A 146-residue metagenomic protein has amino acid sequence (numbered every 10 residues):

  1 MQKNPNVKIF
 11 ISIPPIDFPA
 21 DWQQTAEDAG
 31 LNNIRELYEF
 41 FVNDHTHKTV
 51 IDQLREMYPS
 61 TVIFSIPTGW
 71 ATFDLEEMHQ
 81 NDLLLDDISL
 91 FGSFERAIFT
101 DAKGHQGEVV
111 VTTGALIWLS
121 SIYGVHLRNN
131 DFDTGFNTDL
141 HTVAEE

Functional and structural regions predicted by a protein language model:
M1-E108: Alpha-helical cap/lid subdomain in secreted, periplasmic, or secretory-pathway luminal O-acyl-processing enzymes
L90-E146: Histidine-centered active-site loop/cap adjacent to the catalytic His in serine esterases/O-acetyl transfer systems
